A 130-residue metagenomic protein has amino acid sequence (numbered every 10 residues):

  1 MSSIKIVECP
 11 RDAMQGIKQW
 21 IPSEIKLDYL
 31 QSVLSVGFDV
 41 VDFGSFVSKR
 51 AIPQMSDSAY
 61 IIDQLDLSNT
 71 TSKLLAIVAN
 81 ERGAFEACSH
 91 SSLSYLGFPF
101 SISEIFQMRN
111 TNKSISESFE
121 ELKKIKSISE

Functional and structural regions predicted by a protein language model:
S2-E8, K26-G44, R50-S56: N-terminal glycine-rich anion-binding loops that anchor highly charged ligand groups
S3-V7, V40, T71-L75, S94-G97: Structural preference for beta-strand elements that scaffold enzyme active sites
I6-L27, S72-E81, F106-I115: Active-site mouth loops of central-metabolism enzymes
A13, V33, A87, L96: Conserved, mostly hydrophobic/aromatic
D39-Q64, F98-S114: Glycine-rich, proline-tolerant flexible connector loops at the mouths of alpha/beta enzymes
A51-A76, S116-E130: Alpha-helix-loop-beta-strand connector modules within alpha/beta enzyme cores
A79-S92: Catalytic cores of alpha/beta
